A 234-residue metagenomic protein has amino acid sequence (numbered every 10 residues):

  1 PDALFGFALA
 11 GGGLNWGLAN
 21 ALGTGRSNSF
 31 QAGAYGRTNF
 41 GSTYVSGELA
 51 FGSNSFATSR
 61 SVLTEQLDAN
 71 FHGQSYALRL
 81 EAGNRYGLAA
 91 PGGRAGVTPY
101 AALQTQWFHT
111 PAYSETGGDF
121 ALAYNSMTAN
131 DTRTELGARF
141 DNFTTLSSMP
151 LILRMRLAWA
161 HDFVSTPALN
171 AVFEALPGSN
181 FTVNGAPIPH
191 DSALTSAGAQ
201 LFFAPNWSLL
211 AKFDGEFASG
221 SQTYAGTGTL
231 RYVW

Functional and structural regions predicted by a protein language model:
P1-W234: Membrane translocator/pore-forming domains, dominated by Gram-negative outer-membrane beta-barrels
